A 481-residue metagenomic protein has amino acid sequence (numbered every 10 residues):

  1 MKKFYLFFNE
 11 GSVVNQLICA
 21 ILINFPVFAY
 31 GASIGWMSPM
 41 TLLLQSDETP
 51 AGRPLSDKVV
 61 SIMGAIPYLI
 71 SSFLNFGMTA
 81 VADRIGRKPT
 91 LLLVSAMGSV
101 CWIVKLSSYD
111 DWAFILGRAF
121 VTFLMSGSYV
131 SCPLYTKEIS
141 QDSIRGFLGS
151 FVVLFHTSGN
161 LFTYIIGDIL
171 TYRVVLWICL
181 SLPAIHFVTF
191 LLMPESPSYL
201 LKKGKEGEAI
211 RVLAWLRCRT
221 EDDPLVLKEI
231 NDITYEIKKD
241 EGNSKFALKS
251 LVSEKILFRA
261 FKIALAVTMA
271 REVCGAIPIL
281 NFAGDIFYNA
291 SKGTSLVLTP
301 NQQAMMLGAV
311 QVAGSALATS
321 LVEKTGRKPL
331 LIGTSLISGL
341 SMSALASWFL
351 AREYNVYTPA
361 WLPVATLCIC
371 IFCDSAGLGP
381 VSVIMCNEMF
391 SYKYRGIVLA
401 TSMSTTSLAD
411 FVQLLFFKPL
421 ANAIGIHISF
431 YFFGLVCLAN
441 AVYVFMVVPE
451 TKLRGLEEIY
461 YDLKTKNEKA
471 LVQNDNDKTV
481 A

Functional and structural regions predicted by a protein language model:
M1-A214, K238-A481: Alpha-helical transmembrane bundle of multi-pass membrane proteins
L213-L216, I233: AAA+ P-loop ATPase catalytic core
L216-L227: Short intracellular "coupling" helices and adjacent cytoplasmic loop segments at the cytosolic face of multi-pass
V226, I230-K239: Cytosol/matrix-facing amphipathic helices and coiled-coil assembly/linker segments of eukaryotic membrane proteins
